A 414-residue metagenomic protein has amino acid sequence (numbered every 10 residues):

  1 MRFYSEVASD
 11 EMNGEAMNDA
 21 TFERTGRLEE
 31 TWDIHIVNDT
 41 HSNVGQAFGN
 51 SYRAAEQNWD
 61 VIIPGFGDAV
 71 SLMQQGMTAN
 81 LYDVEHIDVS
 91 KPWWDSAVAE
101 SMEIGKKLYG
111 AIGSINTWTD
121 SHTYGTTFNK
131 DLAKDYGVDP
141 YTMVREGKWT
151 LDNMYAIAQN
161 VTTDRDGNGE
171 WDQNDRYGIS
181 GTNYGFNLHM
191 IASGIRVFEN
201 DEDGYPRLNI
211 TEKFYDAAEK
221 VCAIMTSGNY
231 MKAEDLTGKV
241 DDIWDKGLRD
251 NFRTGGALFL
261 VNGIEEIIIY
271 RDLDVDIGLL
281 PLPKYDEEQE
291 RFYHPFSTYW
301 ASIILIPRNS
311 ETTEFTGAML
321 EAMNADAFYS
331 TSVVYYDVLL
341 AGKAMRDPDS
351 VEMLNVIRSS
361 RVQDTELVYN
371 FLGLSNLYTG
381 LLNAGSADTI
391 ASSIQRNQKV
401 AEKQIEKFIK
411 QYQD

Functional and structural regions predicted by a protein language model:
M1-Q75, E311, S330, T379 (+1 more regions): Conserved N-terminal structural module of periplasmic/extracytoplasmic solute-binding proteins
R2, E56-I62, F66, I104-Y124 (+2 more regions): Extracytoplasmic/periplasmic solute-binding protein
T40-S42, G67-T123, D152: Hinge/lid segment of periplasmic solute-binding proteins
G45-W59, V70-Q75, Y155-N160, D242-L258: Short helices/loops that flank or line small-molecule/ion binding pockets
Y82-W94, M143-V144, D172, I195-D216 (+1 more regions): Short, solvent-exposed loop/beta-turn-alpha elements that line the ligand-binding surface or hinge of extracytoplasmic
Y155-A158, R196-D241: Glycine-centered hinge/linker elements that transmit conformational signals in sensory and ligand-binding systems
R271-V338: Extracytoplasmic/periplasmic substrate-recognition and gating elements
L305-G317, A325-D414: Conserved C-terminal helix/tail region of periplasmic/extracytoplasmic solute-binding proteins
